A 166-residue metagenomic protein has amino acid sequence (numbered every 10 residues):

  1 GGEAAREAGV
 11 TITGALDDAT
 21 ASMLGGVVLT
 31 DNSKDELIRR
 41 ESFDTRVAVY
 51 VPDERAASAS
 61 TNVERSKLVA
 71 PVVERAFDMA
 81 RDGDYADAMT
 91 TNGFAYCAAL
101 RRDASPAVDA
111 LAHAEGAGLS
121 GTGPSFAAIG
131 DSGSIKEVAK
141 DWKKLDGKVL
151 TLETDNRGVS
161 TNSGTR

Functional and structural regions predicted by a protein language model:
G1-K34: Gly/Ser-rich oxyanion-binding loop with an adjacent helix/lid that shapes the negatively charged ligand pocket
A15-L16, M23-L24, F43-R46, T122-G123: A generic structural signal for well-ordered coil/turn residues at beta-strand boundaries that shape enzyme active-site
S22-M23, V49-D53, S120, E153: Short beta-strand segments
G25-D53: C-terminal domain-closing interface element
E36-L37, E54-A59, I135: Short, acidic Gly/Pro/Ser/Thr-rich loop/turn segments
D44-R102, V108-A112: Acyltransferase
R81-R166: Glycine-rich, charge-dense phosphate/pyrophosphate-binding loop(s) and the adjacent flexible "lid"/catalytic subdomain
